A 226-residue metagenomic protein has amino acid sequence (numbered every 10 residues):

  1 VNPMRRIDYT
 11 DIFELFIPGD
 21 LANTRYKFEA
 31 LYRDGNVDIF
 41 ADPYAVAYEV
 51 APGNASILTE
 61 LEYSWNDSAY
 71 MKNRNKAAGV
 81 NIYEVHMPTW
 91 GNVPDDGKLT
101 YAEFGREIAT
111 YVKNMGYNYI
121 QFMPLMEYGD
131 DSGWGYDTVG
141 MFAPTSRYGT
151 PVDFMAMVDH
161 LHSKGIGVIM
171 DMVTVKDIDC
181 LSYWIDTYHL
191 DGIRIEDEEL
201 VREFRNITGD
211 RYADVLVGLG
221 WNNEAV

Functional and structural regions predicted by a protein language model:
R5-I7, I12, Y32-R33, C180 (+1 more regions): Active-site-proximal helices and loops of the catalytic beta/alpha 8
I7-E84, T89-D96, E103: The feature marks proteins involved in alpha-glucan
F28, V85, V112, F122 (+4 more regions): Conserved, mostly hydrophobic/aromatic
N81-V85, I120-F122, V168-M170, I193 (+1 more regions): Hydrophobic faces of well-ordered beta-strands that scaffold small-molecule active sites in alpha/beta enzyme cores
H86-E103, D137-P151, K176-I178, T187-E198: The substrate-binding groove and active-site-proximal loops of carbohydrate-active enzymes, especially glycoside
N92-D95, L99, T110-M155, I166: Aromatic-lined carbohydrate-binding/catalytic grooves of carbohydrate-active enzymes
G116-N118, H162-I166, D171, H189-D191 (+1 more regions): Short, well-ordered coil/turn segments that N-cap beta-strands
Q121-D131, M172-K176, E196-E199, G220-E224: Short, solvent-exposed turn/loop segments enriched in Gly/Ser/Thr/Pro and often Arg
